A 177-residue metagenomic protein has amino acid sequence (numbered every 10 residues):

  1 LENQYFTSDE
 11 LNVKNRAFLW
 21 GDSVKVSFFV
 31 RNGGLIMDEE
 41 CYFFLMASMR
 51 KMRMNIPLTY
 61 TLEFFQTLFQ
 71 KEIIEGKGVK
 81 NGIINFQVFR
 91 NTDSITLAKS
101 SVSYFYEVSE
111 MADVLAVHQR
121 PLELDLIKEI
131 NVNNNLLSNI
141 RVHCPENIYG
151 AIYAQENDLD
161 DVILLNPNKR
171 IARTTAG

Functional and structural regions predicted by a protein language model:
L1-K71, L97-G177: Helix-start/capping segments and mature chain N-termini
G21-S23, K77, N91: Glycine-centered flexibility motif
E72-F89: Ordered, amphipathic secondary-structure segments that act as subunit-interaction surfaces in large macromolecular
F89-T92, F105: Periplasmic polypeptide-binding modules associated with outer-membrane biogenesis and secretion
